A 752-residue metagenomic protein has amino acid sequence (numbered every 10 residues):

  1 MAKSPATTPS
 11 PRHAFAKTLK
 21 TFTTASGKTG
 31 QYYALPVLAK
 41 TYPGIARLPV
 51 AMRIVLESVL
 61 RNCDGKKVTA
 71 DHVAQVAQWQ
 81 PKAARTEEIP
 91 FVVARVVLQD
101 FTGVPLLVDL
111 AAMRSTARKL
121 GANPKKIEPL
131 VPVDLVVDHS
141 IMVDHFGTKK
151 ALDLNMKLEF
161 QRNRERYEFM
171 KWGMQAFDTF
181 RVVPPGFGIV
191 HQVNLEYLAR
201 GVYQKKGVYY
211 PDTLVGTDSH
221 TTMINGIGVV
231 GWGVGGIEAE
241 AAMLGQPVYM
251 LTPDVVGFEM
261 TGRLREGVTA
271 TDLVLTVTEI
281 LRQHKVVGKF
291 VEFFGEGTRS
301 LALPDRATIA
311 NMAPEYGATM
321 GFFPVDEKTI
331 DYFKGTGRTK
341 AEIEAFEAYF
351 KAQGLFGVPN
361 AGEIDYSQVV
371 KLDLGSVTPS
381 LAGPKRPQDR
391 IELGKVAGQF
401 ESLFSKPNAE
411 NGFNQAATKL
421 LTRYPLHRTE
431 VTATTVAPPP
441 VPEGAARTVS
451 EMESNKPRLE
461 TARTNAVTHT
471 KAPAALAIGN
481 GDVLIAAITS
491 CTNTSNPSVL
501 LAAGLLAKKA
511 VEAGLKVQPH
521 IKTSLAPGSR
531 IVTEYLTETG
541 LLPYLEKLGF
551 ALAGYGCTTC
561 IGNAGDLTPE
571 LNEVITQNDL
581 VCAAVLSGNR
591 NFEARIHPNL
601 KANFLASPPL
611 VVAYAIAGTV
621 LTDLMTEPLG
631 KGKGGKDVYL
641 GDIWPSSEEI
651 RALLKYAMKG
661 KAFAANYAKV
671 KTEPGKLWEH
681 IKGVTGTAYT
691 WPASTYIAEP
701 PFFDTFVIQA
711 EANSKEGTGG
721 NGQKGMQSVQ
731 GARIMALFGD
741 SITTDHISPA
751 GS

Functional and structural regions predicted by a protein language model:
A2-K3, P9-E159, G188, L301-N311 (+7 more regions): N-terminal amphipathic, basic-rich helices that act as targeting or association modules
L19, R85, P124, Q204 (+14 more regions): Generic recognition of flexible, low-complexity loop/linker segments
K20, G30, A382, Q388 (+5 more regions): Cytosolic catalytic domains that perform sulfur/thiol-centered chemistry
D64-M260, A270-L275, P379-A382, K395 (+7 more regions): Long, structured ligand/cofactor-binding scaffold of large enzymes
V92, L110-E165, E292-A446, T626-W691 (+2 more regions): Terminal amphipathic helices with adjacent charged low-complexity linkers/tails
A199, K205-A352, F356-G357, D373 (+3 more regions): Mobile "lid/hinge" segments at catalytic clefts and subdomain interfaces of large enzymes
G257-T261, S367-G375, A732, A736: Short amphipathic
V286-V287, K406, Y696: Long non-globular sequence segments
